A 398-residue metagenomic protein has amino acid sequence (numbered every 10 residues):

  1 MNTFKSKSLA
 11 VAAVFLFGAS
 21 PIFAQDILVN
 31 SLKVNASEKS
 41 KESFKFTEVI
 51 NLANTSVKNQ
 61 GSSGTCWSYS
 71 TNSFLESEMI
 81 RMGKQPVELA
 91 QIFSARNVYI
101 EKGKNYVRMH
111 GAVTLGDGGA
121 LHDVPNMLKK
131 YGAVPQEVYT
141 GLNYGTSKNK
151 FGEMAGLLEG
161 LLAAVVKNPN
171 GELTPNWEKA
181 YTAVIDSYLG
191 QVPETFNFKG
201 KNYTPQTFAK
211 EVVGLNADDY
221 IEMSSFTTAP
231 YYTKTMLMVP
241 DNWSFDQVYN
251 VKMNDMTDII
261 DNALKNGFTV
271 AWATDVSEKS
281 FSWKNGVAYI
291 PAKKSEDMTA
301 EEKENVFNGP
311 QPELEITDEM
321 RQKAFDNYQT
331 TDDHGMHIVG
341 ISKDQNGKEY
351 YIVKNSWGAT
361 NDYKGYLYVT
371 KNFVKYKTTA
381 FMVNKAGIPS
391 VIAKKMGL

Functional and structural regions predicted by a protein language model:
M1-I27: Bacterial Sec-dependent N-terminal signal peptides
N2, V14, S56, K84 (+2 more regions): Generic marker of residues within folded, mature protein domains
S6-A10, F17, N59, L121 (+1 more regions): A broadly tuned, weak detector of single residues within folded domains
S6-L9, F15-L16, T55, S63 (+4 more regions): N-terminal, helix-rich and Lys/Arg-enriched segments in bacterial and organellar proteins
P21-I22, S63, P125, G335: A generic alpha-helix preference that emphasizes hydrophobic side chains
Q25-N51: Short N-terminal segments immediately surrounding and downstream of signal-peptide cleavage
K41-Y231, T235-W243, Q247-A271, N361-Y363: Active-site nucleophile-adjacent alpha helix/oxyanion-hole segment immediately C-terminal to the catalytic cysteine
K179-L398: Active-site signature of cysteine proteases
